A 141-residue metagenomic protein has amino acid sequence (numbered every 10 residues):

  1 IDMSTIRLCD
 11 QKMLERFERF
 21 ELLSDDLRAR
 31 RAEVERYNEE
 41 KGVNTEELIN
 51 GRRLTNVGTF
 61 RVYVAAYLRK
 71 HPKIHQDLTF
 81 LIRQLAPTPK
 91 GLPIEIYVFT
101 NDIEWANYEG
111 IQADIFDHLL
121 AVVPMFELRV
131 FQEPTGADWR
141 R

Functional and structural regions predicted by a protein language model:
I1-R141: Structured, soluble regulatory/oligomerization domains located on the cytosolic or IMS-facing side of membrane proteins
